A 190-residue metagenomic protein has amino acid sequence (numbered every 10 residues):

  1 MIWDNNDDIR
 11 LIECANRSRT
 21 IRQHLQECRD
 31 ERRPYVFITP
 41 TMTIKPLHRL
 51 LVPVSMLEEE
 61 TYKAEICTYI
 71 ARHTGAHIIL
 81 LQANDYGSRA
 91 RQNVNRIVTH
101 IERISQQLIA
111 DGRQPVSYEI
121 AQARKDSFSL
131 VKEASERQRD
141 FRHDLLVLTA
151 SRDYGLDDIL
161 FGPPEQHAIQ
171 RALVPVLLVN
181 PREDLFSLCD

Functional and structural regions predicted by a protein language model:
M1, A123-E133: Charged docking surfaces used in two-component/phosphorelay signaling
M1-I44, E136-D190: Gly/Ser-rich helix-loop-strand patches that form or flank binding pockets for ribonucleotide-derived cofactors
W3-L11, H48-I120, H143, R171-A172 (+2 more regions): Small/aliphatic-rich secondary-structure junction motif
S18, I44, E58-T61, F128: Loop/helix-junction capping segments adjacent to catalytic residues or to phosphate/diphosphate-binding pockets
M56, A121-D126, Y154: Short, flexible loop segments at the rims of nucleotide/cofactor-binding pockets, characterized by
K63, A90-N93, F128-S129, D158-I159 (+1 more regions): Short, well-ordered secondary-structure micro-motifs
N95-I101, K132, I159-E165: Charged helix-capping and loop-helix junction motifs
